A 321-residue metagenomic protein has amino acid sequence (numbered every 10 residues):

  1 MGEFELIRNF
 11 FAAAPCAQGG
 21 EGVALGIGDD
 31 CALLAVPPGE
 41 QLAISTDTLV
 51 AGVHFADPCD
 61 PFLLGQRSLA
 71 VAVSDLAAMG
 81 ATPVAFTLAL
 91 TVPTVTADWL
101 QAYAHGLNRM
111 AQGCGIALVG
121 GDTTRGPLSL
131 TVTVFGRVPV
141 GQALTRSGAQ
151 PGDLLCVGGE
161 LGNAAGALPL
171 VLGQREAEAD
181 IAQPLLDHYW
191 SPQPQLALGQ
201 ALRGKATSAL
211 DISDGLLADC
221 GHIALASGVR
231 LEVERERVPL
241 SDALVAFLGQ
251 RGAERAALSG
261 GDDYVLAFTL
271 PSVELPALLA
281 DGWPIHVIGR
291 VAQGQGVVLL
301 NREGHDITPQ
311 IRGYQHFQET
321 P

Functional and structural regions predicted by a protein language model:
M1-C16, P93-A117, T124-L130, F135 (+2 more regions): Glycine-/charge-enriched secondary-structure boundary and capping motifs
M1-L63, M79, V84, L88 (+1 more regions): Extreme N-terminal cap/leader segments of soluble proteins
L25, P58-V71, V95-H105: Glycine-rich anion/phosphate-binding loops
L33, A72, G80, L118 (+4 more regions): Residue-level signal for inorganic ion chemistry
L42, L49, T82-L170, R290: Glycine-rich anion-binding loops of enzyme active sites
S68-M79, M110-A111: A short, N-terminal amphipathic alpha-helix
A165-Q183: Short, compositionally biased
D180-H222: Polyanion-binding loop/helix "lid" in catalytic or ligand-binding cores
